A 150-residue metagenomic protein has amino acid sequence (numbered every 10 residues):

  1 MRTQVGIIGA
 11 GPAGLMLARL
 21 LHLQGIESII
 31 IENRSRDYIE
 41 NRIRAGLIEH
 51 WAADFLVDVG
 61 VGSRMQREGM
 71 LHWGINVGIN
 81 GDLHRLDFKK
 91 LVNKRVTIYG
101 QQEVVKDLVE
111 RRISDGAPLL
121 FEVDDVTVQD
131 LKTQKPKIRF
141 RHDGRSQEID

Functional and structural regions predicted by a protein language model:
R2-I30: N-terminal Rossmann-like FAD-binding beta1-loop-alpha1 element of flavoenzymes
H22-R44: Glycine-rich FAD pyrophosphate-binding loop
E27, G62, P118: Residue-level detector of anion-binding/catalytic polar loops
N41-R44, E49-D115, T127-T133: Active-site-adjacent segment of FAD-dependent monooxygenases/related oxidoreductases
F121-V123: Short loop/edge segments at beta-strand edges and connector loops that shape dinucleotide/nucleotide cofactor-binding
Q129-D150: Conserved beta-strand-loop-beta-strand element in the redox core of flavoprotein oxidoreductases
